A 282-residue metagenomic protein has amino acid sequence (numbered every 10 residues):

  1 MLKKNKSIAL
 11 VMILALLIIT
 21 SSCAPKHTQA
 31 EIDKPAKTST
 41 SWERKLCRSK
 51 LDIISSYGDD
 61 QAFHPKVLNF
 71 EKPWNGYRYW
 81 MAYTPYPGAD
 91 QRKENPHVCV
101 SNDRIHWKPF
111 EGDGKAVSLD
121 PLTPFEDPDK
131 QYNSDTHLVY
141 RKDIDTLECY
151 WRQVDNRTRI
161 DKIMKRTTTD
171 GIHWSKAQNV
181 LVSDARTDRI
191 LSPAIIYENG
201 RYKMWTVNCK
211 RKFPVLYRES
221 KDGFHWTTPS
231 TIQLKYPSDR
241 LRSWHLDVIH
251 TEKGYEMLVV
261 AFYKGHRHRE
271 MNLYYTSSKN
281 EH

Functional and structural regions predicted by a protein language model:
L2-L10: Bacterial N-terminal signal peptides that target proteins for export
N5, I19-T20, Y275: Intrinsically disordered, low-complexity segments
V11-T20: Bacterial N-terminal signal peptides
A24-Q131, V139-L191, I196-L241, H250-H282: Beta-rich carbohydrate-recognition and catalytic domains
